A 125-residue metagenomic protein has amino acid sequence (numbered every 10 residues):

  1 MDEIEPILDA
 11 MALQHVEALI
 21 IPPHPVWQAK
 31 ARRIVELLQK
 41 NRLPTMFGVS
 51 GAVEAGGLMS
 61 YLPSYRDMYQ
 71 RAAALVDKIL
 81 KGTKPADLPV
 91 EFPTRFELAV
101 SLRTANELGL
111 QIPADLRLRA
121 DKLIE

Functional and structural regions predicted by a protein language model:
M1-E125: Short hydrophobic alpha-helices and adjacent helix-cap/hinge residues
